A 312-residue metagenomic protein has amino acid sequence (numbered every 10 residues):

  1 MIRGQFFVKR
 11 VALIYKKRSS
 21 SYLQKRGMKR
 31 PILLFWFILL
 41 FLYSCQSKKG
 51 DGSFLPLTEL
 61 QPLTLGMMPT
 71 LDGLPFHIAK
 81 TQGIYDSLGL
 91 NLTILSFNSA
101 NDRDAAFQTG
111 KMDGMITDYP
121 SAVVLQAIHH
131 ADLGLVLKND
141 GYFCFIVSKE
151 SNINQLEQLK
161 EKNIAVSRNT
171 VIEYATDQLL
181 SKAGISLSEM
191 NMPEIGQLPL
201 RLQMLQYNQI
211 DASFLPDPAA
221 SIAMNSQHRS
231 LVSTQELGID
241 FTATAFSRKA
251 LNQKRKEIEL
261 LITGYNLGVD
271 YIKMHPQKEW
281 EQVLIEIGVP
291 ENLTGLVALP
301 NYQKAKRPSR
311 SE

Functional and structural regions predicted by a protein language model:
L13-I14: Intrinsic disorder/low-complexity segments
K29-W36: Sec-dependent signal peptide recognition, specifically the positively charged N-region followed immediately by
L42-S44: C-terminal motif of bacterial Sec signal peptides marking the signal peptidase cleavage site
Q46-K48: Bacterial signal peptide processing site
G52-S186, M192-I195, M204, D211-D217 (+1 more regions): Short, glycine-/small- and polar/acidic-enriched structural segments that line small-molecule recognition paths
T81, Q108, A127, S181 (+5 more regions): Sec-exported extracytoplasmic/periplasmic mature domains
K138-K149, M224-K254, I258, I262-Y265 (+1 more regions): Periplasmic-binding protein-like
N252-E312: Secondary-structure end/capping motifs
